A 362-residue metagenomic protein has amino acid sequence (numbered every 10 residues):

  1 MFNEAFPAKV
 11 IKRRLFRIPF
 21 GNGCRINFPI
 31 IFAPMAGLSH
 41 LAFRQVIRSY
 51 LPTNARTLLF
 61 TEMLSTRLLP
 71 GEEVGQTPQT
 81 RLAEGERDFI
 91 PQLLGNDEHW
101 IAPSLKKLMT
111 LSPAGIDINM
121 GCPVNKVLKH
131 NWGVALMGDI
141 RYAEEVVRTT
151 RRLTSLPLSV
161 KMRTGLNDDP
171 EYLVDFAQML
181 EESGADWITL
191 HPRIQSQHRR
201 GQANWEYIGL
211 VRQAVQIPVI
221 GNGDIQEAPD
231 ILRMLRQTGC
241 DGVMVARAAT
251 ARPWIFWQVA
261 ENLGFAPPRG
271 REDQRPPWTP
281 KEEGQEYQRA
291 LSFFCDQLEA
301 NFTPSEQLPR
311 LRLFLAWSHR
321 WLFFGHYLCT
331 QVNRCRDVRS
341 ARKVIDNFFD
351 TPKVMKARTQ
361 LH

Functional and structural regions predicted by a protein language model:
M1-G21, I26, I30, A36 (+7 more regions): Alpha/beta catalytic cores of nucleotide-metabolism and tRNA/nucleoside-modifying enzymes
F6, V10-P19, M35-L111: Glycine-rich, positively charged N-terminal anion/phosphate-binding segment
I26-P29, T66-D88, C122-H130, T150-S159 (+1 more regions): N-terminal small/glycine-rich loop or linker at the start of catalytic domains across soluble metabolic enzymes
I30-P34, L59-E62, F89-L93, I116 (+4 more regions): Hydrophobic faces of well-ordered beta-strands that scaffold small-molecule active sites in alpha/beta enzyme cores
M35-G37, L64-T66, L94-N96, G121-P123 (+4 more regions): Active-site beta-loop-alpha junctions enriched in small/polar residues
V46, P52-N54, A102-W132, R141-I217: Alpha/beta enzyme core
M137-G138: Aromatic- and acidic-residue-enriched carbohydrate-binding clefts of CAZyme catalytic domains
